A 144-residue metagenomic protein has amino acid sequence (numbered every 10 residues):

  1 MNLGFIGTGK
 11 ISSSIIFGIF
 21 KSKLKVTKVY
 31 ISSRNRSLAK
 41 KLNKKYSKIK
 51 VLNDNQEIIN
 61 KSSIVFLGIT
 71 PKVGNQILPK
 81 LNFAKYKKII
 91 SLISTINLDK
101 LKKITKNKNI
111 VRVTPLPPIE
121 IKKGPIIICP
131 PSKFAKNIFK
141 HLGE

Functional and structural regions predicted by a protein language model:
M1-K45, K50-E57, K61: NAD(P)+-binding Rossmann beta1-loop-alpha1 motif at the extreme N-terminus of oxidoreductases
K10, K72-G74, I96: Residue-level detector of alpha-helix initiation sites
Y30, L52, I90, V111-V113 (+2 more regions): Hydrophobic/aromatic beta-strand patches that form the interior of the parallel beta-sheet core in alpha/beta enzyme
R36-K40, G74, L98: Short alpha-helix immediately C-terminal to the canonical SAM-binding loop
I49, N55-K88: Rossmann-like NAD(P)-binding element
K87-I89, L101-P117: Rossmann-fold dehydrogenase core element
K100-N109, G124-E144: Internal alpha-helical scaffold of NAD(P)-dependent oxidoreductase catalytic cores
